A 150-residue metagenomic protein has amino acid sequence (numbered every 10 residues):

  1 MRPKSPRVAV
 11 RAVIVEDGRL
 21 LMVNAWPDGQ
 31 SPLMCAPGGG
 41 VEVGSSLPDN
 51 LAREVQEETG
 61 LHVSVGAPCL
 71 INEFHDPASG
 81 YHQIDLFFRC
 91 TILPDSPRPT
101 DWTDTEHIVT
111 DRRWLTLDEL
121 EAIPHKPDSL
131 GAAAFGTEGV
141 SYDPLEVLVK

Functional and structural regions predicted by a protein language model:
M1-L20, R89: Conserved N-terminal beta-strand and adjoining loop/helix that marks the start of the Nudix/MutT-like hydrolase domain
R7, V15, A36, V63 (+2 more regions): Short connector loops at helix/strand junctions that flank enzyme active sites, especially segments positioning acidic
D17-R19, W26, T91-S96, L117-E119: Short loop segments at secondary-structure junctions
R19-E57: Conserved Nudix-box catalytic region and its N-terminal flanking loop in Nudix hydrolases and closely related
G29-M34, D104-K150: Nudix hydrolase/Nudix homology domain
H62-L70: A short coil-to-beta-strand element that immediately follows conserved catalytic motifs
C69-P77: Short, solvent-exposed loop/turn elements at beta->coil junctions and helix N-caps that rim active or binding pockets
D76-P99, R113, A133-F135: Active-site-adjacent beta-strand/loop module that shapes the phosphate/pyrophosphate-binding cleft
